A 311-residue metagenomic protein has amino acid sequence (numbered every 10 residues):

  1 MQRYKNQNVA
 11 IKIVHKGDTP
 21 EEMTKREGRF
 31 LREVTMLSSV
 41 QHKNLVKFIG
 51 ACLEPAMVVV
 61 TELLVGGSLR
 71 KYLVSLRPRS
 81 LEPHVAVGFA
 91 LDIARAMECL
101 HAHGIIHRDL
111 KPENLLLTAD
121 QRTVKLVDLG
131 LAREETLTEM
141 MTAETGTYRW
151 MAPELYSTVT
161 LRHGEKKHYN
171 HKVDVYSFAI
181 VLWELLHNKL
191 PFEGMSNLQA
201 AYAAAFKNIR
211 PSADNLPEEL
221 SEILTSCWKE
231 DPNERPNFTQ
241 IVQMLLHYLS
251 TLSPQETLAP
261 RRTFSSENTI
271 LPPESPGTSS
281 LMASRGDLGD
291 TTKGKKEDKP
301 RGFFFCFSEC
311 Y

Functional and structural regions predicted by a protein language model:
M1-D18: Glycine-rich ATP phosphate-binding loop
V14-S39: Conserved N-lobe beta3->alphaC-helix segment of eukaryotic protein kinase catalytic domains
G50-A51: A short, aromatic-enriched beta-strand patch in the conserved N-lobe beta-sheet of the protein kinase catalytic domain
E54-E62, R70-K71: A conserved loop-to-beta-strand element in the N-lobe of protein kinase catalytic cores that borders the ATP-binding
F89-A90: Activation segment signature within eukaryotic-like protein kinase domains
D174: Conserved catalytic-loop aspartate of Hanks-type protein kinases
